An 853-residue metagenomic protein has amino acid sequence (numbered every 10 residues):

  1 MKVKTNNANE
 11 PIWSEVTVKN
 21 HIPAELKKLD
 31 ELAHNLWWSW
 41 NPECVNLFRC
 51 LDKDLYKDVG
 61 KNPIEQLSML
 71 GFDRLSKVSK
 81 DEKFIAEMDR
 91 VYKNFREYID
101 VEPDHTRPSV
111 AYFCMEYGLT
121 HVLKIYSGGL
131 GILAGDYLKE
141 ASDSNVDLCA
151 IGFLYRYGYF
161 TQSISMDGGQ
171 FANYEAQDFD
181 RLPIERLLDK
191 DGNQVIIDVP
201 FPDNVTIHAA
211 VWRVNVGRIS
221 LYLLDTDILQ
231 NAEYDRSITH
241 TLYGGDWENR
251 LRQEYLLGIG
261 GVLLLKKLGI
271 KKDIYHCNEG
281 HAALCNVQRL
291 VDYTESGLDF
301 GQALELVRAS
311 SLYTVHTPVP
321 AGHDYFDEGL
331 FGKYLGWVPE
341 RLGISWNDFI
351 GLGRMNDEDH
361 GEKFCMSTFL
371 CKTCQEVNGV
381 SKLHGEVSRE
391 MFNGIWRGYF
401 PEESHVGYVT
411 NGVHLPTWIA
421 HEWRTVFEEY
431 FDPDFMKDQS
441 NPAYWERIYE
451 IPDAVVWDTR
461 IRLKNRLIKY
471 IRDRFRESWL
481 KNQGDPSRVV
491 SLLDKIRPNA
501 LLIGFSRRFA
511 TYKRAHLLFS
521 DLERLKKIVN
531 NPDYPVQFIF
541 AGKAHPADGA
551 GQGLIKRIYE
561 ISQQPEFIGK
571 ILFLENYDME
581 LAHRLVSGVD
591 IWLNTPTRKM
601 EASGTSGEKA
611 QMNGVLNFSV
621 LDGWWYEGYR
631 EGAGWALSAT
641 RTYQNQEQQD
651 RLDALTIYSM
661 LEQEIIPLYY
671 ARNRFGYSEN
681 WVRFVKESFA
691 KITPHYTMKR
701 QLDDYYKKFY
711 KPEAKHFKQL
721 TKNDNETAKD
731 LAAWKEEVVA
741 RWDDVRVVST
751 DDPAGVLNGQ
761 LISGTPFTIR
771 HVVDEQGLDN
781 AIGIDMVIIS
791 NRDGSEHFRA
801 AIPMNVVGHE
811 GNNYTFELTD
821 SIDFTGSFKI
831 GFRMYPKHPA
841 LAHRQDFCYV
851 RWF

Functional and structural regions predicted by a protein language model:
M1-F853: Catalytic cores of carbohydrate-active enzymes across secretory and cytosolic contexts
